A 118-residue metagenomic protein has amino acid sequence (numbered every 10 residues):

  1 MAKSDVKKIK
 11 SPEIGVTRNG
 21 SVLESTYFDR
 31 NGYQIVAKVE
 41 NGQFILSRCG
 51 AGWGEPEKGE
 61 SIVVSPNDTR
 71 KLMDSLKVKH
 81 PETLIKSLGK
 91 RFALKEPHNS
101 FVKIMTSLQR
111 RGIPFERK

Functional and structural regions predicted by a protein language model:
A2, V6, V16, V39-G42 (+1 more regions): Amphipathic alpha-helical segments
A2-D29, P56-S61, L94, I113-P114 (+1 more regions): Negatively charged, low-complexity tracts enriched in Asp/Glu with abundant Ser/Thr
D5, D29-N31, D68, D74: Acidic-enriched, low-complexity/disordered segments with a strong bias for Aspartate over Glutamate
N19-I45: Amphipathic, interaction-prone secondary-structure segments
G32-Y33, C49, T106: Short linear sequence elements within intrinsically disordered, low-complexity coil regions
G42, A51, N67-T69: Generic structural motif
S47-G54: Secondary-structure transition/turn motif
P56-K118: Mixed-charge, Lys/Arg-enriched low-complexity segments
